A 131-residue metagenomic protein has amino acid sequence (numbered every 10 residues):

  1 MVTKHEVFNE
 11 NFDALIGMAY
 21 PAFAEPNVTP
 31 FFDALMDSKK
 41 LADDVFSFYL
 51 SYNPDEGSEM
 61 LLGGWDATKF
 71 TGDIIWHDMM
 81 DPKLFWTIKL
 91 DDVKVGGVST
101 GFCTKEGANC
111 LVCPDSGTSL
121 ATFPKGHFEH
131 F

Functional and structural regions predicted by a protein language model:
M1-M80, T104-G107, L111-P114, S119-F131: Non-catalytic N-lobe/flap surface of aspartyl protease domains
F32-A34, W86-K89: Hydrophobic transmembrane alpha-helix bundles
I88-C110: A short acidic-Thr-Gly-centered motif at the start of a beta-strand
